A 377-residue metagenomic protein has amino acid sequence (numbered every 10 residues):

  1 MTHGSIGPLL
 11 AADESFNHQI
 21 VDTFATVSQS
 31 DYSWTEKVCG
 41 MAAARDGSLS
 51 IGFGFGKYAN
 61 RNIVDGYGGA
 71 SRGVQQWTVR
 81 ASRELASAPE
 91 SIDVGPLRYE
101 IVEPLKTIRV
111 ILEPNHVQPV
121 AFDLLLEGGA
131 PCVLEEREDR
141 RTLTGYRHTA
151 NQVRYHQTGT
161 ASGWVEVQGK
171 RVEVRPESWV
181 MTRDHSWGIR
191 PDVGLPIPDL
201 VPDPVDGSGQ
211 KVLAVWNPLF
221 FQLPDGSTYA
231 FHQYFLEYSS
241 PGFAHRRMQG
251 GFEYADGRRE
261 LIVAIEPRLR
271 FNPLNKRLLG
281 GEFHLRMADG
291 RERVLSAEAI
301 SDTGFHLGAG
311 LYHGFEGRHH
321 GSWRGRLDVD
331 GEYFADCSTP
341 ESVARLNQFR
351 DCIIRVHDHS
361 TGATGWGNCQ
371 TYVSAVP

Functional and structural regions predicted by a protein language model:
M1-P377: Structured soluble/peripheral alpha/beta segments that form catalytic or ligand/cofactor-binding pockets
